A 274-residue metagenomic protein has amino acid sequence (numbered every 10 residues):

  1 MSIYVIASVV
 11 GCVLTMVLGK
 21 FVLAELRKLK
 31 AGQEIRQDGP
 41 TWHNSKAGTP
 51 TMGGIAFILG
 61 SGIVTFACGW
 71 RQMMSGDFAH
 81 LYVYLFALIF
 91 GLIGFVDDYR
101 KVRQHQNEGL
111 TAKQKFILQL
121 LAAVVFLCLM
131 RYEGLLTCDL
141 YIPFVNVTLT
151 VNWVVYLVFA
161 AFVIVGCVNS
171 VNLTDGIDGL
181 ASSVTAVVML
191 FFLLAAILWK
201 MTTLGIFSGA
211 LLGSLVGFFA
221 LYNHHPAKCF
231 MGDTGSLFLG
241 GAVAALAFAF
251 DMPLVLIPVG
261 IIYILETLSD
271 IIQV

Functional and structural regions predicted by a protein language model:
M1-R27, F57-L92, F126, M130-E133 (+3 more regions): Alpha-helical transmembrane segments
F21-K46, Y99-L110, C138, S269-V274: Cytosolic, membrane-interface loops and tails of multi-pass inner-membrane proteins
I35-T49, M74, F78-H80, T203-G205: Alpha-helical transmembrane segments and immediately membrane-proximal extracytoplasmic
A47-T49, P143-V155: Short aromatic-rich membrane-water interface segments that cap or initiate transmembrane helices in multi-pass membrane
Q72-S75, R103, G134-T148: Membrane-interface helix termini and inter-helical loops of multi-pass transporters
G76-T111, K115-L120: Hydrophobic alpha-helical hairpins/lids featuring a short glycine-rich hinge
L118-C128: Hydrophobic alpha-helical membrane-insertion segments
